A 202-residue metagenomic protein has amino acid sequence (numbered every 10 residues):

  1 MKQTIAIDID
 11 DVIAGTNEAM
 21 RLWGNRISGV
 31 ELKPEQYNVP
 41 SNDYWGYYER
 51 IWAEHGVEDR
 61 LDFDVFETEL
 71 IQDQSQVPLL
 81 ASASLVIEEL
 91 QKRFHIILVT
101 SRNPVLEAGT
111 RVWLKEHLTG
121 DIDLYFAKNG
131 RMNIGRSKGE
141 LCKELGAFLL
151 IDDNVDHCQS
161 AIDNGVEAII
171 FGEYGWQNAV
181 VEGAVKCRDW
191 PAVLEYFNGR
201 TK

Functional and structural regions predicted by a protein language model:
M1-L61: Active-site neighborhood of HAD-like aspartate-dependent phosphohydrolases
A14-N17, R21-L22, V105-G109, N133 (+2 more regions): Short catalytic/ligand-binding loop motif for oxyanion handling, primarily in non-cytosolic enzymes, centered on
Y44-L85: Metal-dependent phosphoesterase signature
Q74-L79, A83-W113, Y125-A127: Substrate-recognition element of Asp-dependent hydrolases with the DxDx(T/V) motif
S101-I151, V155-Q159: Substrate-recognition "cap/lid" segment bordering the active-site pocket of phosphatases
A147-R188: Acidic, Mg2+-coordinating phosphoryl-transfer loop and its flanking beta/alpha structural elements, shared across
